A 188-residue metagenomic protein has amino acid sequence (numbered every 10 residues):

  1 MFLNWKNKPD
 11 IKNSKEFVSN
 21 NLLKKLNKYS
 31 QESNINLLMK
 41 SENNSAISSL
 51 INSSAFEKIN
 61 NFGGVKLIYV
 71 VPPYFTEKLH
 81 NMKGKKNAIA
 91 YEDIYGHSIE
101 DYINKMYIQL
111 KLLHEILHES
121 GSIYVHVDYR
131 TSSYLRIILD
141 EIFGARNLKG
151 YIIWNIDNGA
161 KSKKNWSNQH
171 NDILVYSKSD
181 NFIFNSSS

Functional and structural regions predicted by a protein language model:
M1-S188: Core catalytic lobe of class I
